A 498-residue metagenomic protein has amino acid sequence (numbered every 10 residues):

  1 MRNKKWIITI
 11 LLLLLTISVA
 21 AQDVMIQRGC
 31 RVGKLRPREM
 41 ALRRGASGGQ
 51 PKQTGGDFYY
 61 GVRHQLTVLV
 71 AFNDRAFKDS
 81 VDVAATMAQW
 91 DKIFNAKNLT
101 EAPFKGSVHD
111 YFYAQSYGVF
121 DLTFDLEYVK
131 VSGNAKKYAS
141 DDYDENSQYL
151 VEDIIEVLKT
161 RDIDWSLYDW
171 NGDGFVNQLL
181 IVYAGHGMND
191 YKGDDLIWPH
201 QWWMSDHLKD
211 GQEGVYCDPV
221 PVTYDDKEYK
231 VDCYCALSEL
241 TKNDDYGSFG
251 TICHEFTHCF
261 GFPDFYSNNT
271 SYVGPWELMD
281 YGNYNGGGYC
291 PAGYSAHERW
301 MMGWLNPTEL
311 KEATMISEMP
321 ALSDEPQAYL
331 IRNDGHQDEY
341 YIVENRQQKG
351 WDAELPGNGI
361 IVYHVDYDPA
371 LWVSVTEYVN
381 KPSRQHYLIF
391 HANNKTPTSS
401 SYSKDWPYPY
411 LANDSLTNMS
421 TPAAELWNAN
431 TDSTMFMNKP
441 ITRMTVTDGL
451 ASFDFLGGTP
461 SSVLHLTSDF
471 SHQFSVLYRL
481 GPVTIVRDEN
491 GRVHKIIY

Functional and structural regions predicted by a protein language model:
L12-A20: Hydrophobic h-region of N-terminal signal peptides that target proteins for export in Gram-negative bacteria
A21, G481-Y498: C-terminal tail/sorting-segment detector
Q22-M87: Primarily auto-inhibitory N-terminal propeptides
D23-V32, K78-T123, K130, Q148 (+2 more regions): Non-catalytic C-terminal accessory/binding modules of secreted extracellular proteins
W165-Q178: Acidic, glycine-anchored loop motifs typical of Ca2+
I181, G250-D264, V343: Active-site recognition of the HExxH zinc-binding catalytic motif
Y272-L310: Post-HExxH zinc-binding segment in Zn-dependent metallohydrolases
G458-V476: Residue-level detector of functionally pivotal "anchor" positions at catalytic/ligand-binding pockets or at interdomain
